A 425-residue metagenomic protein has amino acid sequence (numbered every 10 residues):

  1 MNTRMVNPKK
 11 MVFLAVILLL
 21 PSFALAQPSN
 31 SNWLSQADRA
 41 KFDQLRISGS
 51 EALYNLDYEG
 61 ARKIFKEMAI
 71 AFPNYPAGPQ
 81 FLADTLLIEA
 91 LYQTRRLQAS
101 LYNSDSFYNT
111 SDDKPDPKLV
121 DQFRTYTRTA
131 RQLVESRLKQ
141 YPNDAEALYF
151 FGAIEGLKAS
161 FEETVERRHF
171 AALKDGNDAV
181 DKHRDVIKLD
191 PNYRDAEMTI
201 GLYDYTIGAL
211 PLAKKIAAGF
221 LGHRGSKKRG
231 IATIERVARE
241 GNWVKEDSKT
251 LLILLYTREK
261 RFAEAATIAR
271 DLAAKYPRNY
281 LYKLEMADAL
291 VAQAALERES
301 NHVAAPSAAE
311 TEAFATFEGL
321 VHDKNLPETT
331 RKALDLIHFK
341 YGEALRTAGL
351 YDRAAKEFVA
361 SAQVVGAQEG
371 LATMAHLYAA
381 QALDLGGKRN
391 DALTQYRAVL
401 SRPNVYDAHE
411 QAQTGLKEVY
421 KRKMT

Functional and structural regions predicted by a protein language model:
P28-S48, A52-I64, N74, T85-N143 (+6 more regions): Short coil/linker segments at helix-helix boundaries
I47, F81, I88, F150 (+10 more regions): "A position-specific structural signal for the A-helix of alpha-solenoid helical repeats
Y54, I88, L157, T206 (+5 more regions): Register position in tetratricopeptide repeats
I70, D181, K188, A238-R239 (+4 more regions): Amphipathic alpha-helical segments of tetratricopeptide repeats
P73-N74, P142, P191, N242-W243 (+5 more regions): Short coil turns that delineate tetratricopeptide repeat
G78, A147, A196, D247-S248 (+5 more regions): TPR alpha-solenoid repeat register
V180, R184, G222-S226, I231 (+2 more regions): TPR/TPR-like (Sel1-like) alpha-helical repeat modules
K245-T257, D288-A292, E318-A372: Alpha-helical adaptor scaffolds
